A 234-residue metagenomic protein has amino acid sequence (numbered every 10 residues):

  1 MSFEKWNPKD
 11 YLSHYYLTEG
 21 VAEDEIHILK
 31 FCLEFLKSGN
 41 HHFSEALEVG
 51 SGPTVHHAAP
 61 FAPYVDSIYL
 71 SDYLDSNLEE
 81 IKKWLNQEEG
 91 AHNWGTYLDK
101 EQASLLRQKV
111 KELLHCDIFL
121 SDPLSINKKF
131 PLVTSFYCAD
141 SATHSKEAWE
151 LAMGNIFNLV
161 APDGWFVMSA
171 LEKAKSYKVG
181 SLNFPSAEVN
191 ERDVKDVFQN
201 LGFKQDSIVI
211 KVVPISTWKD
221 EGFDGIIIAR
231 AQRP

Functional and structural regions predicted by a protein language model:
M1-F43, H56: Class I SAM-dependent methyltransferase Rossmann-like catalytic core, especially the SAM/SAH-binding loop
H41-T54, S67-D72: Conserved class I S-adenosyl-L-methionine
L85-D122: S-adenosyl-L-methionine
L120-V133: A short acidic, Gly/Pro-enriched loop at the edge of an enzyme's catalytic core that lines a small-molecule cofactor
E147-P162: A short glycine-rich, Lys/Arg-flanked "PGG" loop and its adjoining helix->strand segment in the class I
M168-A170: Acidic carboxylate diad motif detector
A174-D196: Acceptor-substrate binding/catalytic loop of class I
L201-S207, K211-P234: Core SAM-dependent methyltransferase catalytic element
